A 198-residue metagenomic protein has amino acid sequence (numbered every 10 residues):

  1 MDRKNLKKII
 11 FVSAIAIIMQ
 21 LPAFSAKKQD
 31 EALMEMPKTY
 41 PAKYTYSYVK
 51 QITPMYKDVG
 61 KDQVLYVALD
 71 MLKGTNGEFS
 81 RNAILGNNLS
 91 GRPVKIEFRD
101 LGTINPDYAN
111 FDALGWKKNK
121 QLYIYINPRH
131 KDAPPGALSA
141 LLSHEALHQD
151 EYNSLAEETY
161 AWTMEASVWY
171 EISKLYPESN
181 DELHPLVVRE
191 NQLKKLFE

Functional and structural regions predicted by a protein language model:
D2-I10: Bacterial N-terminal signal peptides that target proteins for export
V12-Q20: Bacterial N-terminal signal peptides
A23-S25: Boundary at the C-terminal end of the N-terminal hydrophobic targeting segment
D30-A32, M36-Y123, D181: Auxiliary, metal-adjacent structural segments of Zn-dependent hydrolase domains
K131-A140, S154-E158: Solvent-exposed, acidic/flexible segments
A140-Y152: Active-site recognition of the HExxH zinc-binding catalytic motif
N153-L193: Post-HExxH zinc-binding segment in Zn-dependent metallohydrolases
